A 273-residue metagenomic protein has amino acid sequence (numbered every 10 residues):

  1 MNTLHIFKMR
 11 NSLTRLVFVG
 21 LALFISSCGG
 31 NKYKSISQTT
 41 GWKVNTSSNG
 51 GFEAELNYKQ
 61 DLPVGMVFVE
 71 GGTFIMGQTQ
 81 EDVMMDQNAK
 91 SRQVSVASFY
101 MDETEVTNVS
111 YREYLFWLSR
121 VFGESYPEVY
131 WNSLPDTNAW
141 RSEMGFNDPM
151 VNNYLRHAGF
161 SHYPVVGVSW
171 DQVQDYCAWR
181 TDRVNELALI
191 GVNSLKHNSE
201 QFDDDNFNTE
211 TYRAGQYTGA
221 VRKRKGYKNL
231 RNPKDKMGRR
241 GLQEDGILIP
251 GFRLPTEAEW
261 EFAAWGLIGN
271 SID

Functional and structural regions predicted by a protein language model:
N2-V17: Bacterial N-terminal signal peptides that target proteins for export
F24-S27: C-terminal motif of bacterial Sec signal peptides marking the signal peptidase cleavage site
G29, Q78, F99-D273: Active-site microenvironments of metalloenzymes and redox enzymes
G29-S35: Bacterial lipoprotein signal-peptidase II cleavage site
S47-L62, K234-L242: A short, compositionally biased domain-edge/stem linker segment
Q60-T79: Mature N-terminal segment immediately following signal peptide/propeptide cleavage in secreted/periplasmic
V64, G71, S91, V96-S98 (+2 more regions): Extracytoplasmic
Q78-V96: Short, polar loop/linker segments at the starts of domains and inter-domain junctions
